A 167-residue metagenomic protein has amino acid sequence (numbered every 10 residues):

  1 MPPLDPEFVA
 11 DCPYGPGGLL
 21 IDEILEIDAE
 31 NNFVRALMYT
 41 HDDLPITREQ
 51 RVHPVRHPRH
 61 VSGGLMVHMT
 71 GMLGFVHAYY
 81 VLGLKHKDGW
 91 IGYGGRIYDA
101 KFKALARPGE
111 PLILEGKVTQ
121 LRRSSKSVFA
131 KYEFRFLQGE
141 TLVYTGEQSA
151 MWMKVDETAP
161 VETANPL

Functional and structural regions predicted by a protein language model:
M1-P3, R107-P108, I113-L167: HotDog/MaoC-like acyl-thioester-processing domains
P2, G74-V118, E147: Hydrophobic beta-strand-centered segment that forms part of the acyl-chain substrate-binding groove
P2-G15: Short aromatic-glycine motifs in intrinsically disordered, low-complexity regions
G15-V61: Catalytic strand-loop segment that frames the active site of acyl-thioester-processing enzymes
L19, I97, K131: Short coil/loop residues immediately preceding or within conserved phosphate-binding loops of NTP-utilizing enzyme
I24, A36-M38, I97, F102 (+3 more regions): A structural signal for short, well-ordered beta-strand segments
P54-V76: Compact, glycine-rich, soluble single-domain proteins
